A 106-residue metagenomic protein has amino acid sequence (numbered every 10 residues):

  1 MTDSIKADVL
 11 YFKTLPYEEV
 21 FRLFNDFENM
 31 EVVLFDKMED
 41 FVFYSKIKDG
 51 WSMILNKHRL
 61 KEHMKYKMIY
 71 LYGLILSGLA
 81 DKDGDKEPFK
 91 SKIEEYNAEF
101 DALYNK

Functional and structural regions predicted by a protein language model:
M1-K106: Active-site hotspot residues in diverse enzymes, especially metal/ion-binding acidic/histidine motifs
